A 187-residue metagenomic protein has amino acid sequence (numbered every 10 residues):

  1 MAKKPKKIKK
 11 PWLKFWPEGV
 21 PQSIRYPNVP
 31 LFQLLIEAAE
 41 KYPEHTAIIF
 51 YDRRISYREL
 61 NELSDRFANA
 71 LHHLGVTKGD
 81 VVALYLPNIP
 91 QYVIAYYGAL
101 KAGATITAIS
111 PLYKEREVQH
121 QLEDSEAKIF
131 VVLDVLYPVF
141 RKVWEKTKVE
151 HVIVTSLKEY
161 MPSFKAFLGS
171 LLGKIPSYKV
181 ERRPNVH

Functional and structural regions predicted by a protein language model:
M1-N28: Flexible, non-catalytic linker and terminal segments flanking ANL/adenylate-forming cores
A2-K3, L74, K101-H187: Structural core segment of the AMP-binding/adenylate-forming
I8, A39-E44: A short, compositionally biased
L13, P17, F32, I36 (+3 more regions): Generic detector of well-ordered alpha-helical segments enriched in charged/polar residues, highlighting helical
F15, P21, P43, A104-T107: Residue-level signal for pocket-adjacent positions within structured domains
I24, N28-Q33, I49-F50, V82 (+5 more regions): Conserved, well-structured beta-alpha core segment at the onset of a catalytic domain
R25-P27, I36, E44-I89, V93-Y97 (+2 more regions): Conserved AMP-binding/adenylate-forming core of the ANL superfamily
L35-A38, V152: A generic structural signal for nonpolar/aromatic side chains embedded in well-ordered alpha-helices
